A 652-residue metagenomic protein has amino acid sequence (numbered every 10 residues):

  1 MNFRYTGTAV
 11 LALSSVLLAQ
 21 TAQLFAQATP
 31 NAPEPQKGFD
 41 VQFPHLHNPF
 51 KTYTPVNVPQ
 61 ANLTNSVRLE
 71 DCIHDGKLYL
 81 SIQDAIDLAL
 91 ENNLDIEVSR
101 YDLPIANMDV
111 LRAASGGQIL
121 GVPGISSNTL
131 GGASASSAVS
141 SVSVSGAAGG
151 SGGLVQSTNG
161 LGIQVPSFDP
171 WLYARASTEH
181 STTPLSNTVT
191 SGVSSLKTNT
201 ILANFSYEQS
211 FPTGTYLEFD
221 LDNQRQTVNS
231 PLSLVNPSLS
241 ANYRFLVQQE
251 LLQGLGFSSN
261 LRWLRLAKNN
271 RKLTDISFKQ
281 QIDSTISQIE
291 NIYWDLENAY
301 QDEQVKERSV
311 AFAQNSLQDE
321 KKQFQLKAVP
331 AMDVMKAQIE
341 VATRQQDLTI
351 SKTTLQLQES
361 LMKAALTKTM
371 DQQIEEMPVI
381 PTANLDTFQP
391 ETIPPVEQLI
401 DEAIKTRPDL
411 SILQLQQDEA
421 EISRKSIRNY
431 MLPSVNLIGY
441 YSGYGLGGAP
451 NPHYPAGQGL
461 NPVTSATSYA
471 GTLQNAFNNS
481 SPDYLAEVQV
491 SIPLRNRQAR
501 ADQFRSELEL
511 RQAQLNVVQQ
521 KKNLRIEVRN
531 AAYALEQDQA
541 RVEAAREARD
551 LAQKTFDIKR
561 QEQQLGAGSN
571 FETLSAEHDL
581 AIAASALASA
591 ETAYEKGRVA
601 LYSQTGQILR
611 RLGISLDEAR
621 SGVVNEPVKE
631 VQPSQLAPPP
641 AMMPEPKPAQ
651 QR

Functional and structural regions predicted by a protein language model:
N2-R4, Q23-D40, I119, P123-G152 (+8 more regions): Acidic, low-complexity, intrinsically disordered peripheral segments
L69-D71, L154-T158, N187-T190, V228-S230 (+2 more regions): Extracytoplasmic loops and strand-loop junctions of Gram-negative outer membrane beta-barrel proteins
S81, T198-L202, N242, N291 (+4 more regions): Transmembrane beta-barrel architecture of outer-membrane proteins
L88-E97, P104-G121, G160-F168, H180-L185 (+9 more regions): A glycine-/polar-enriched beta->alpha junction
V98-A113, Q281-K306, N315, K322 (+7 more regions): Amphipathic alpha-helical coiled-coil segments
P166, S195-N199, P237-L239, I393 (+2 more regions): Short sequence motifs at beta-strands and strand-loop junctions characteristic of Gram-negative outer-membrane
L172-H180, F219-R225, L437-G443: Transmembrane beta-barrel strands of outer-membrane/channel proteins
L239-D347, S351-T367: Hydrophobic, small-residue-rich alpha-helical packing segments that form membrane-like cores
